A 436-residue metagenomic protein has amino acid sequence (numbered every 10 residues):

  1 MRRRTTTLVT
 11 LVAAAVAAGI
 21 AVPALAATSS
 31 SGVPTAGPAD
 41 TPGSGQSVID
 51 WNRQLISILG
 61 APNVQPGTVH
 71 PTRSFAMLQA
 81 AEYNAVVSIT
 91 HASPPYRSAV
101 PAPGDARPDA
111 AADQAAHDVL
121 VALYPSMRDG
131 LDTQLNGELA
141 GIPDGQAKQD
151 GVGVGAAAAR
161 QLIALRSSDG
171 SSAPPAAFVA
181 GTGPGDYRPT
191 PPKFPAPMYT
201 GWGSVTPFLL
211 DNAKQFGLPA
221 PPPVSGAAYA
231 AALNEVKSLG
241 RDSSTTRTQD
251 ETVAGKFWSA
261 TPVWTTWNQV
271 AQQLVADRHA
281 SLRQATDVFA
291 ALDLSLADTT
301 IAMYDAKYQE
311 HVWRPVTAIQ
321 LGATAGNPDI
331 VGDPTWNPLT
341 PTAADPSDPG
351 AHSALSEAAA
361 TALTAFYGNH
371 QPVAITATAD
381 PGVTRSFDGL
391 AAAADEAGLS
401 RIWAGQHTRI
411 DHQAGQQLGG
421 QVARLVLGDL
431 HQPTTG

Functional and structural regions predicted by a protein language model:
M1-S29: Secretory targeting and sorting signals
A27, V33-G436: Acidic/polar surface patches and capping/hinge elements
